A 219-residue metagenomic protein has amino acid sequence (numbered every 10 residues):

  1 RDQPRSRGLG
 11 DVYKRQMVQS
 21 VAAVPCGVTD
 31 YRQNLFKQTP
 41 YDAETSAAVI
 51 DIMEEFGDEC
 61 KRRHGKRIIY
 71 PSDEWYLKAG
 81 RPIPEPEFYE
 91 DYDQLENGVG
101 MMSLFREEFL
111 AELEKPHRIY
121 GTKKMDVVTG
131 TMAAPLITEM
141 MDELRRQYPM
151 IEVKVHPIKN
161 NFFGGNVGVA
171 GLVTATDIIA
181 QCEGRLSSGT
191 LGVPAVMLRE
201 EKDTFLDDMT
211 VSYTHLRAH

Functional and structural regions predicted by a protein language model:
D2-Y13, H215-A218: Single conserved hydrophobic/aromatic residue that forms the stacking wall/gate of nucleotide- or nucleobase-binding
M17-A22, G27-R217: Auxiliary Fe-S-binding modules of radical SAM enzymes
